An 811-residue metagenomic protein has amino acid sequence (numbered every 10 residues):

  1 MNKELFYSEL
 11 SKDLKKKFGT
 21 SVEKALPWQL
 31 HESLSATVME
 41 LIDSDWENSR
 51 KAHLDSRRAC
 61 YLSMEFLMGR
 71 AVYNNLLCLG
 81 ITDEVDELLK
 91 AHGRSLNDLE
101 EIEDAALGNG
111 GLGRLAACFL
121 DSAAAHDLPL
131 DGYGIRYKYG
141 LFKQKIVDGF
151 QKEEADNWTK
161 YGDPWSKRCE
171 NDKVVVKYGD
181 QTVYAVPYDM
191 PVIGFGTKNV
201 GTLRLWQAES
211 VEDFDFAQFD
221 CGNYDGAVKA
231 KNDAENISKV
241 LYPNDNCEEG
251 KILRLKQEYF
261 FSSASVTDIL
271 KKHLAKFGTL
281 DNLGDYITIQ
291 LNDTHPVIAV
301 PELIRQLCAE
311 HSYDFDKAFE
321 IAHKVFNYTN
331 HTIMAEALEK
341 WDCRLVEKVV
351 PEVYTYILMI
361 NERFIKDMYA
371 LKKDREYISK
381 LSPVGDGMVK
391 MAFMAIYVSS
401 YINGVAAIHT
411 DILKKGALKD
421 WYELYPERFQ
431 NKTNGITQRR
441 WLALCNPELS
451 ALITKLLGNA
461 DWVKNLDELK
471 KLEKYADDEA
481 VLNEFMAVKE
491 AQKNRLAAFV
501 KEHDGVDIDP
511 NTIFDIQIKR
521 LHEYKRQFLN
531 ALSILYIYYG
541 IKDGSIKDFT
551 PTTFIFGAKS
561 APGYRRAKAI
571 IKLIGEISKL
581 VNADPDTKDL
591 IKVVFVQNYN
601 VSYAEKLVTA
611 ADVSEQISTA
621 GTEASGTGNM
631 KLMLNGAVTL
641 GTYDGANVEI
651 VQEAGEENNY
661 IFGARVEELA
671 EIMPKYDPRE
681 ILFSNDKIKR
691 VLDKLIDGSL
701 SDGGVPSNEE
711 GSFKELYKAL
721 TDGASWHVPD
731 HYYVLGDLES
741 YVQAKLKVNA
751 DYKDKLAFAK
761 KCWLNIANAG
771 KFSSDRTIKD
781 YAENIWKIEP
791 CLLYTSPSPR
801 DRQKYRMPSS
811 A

Functional and structural regions predicted by a protein language model:
M1-L793: A conserved ligand/cofactor-binding region detector
E615, D801-K804: Short hydrophobic/aromatic residue motifs in ordered secondary structure
Y794-D801: Conserved small/polar residues in nucleotide/adenosyl-binding loops
Y805-A811: Hydrophobic alpha-helical segments, chiefly the membrane-spanning helices and signal/signal-anchor peptides
